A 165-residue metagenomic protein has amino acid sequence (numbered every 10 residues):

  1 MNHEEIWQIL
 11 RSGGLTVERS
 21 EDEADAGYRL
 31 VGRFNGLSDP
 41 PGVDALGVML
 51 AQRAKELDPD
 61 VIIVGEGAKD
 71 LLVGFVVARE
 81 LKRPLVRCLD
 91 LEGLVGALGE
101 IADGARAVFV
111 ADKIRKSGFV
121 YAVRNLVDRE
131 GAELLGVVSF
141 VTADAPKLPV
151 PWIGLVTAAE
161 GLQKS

Functional and structural regions predicted by a protein language model:
M1-E56: Active-site-facing substrate-recognition patch
N2-G14, N125-S165: PRPP-dependent phosphoribosyltransferase catalytic core
Y28, A97-A102, L162-S165: Short amphipathic alpha-helix with an adjacent loop that forms part of the alpha/beta core around
K55-E56, G99-D103, L126-E130: Solvent-exposed alpha-helices and their adjacent loops that cap or buttress functional pockets in soluble metabolic
L57, D70-L89, P146-A158: Short acidic, glycine/proline-enriched helix-loop-strand junctions
L57-G67: Short glycine-rich phosphate-binding loop at a beta-alpha junction
D60, A105, L135: Conserved acidic residues
V73-A122: Short, glycine/charge-rich flexible loops or terminal/linker lids adjacent to PRPP-binding catalytic cores
